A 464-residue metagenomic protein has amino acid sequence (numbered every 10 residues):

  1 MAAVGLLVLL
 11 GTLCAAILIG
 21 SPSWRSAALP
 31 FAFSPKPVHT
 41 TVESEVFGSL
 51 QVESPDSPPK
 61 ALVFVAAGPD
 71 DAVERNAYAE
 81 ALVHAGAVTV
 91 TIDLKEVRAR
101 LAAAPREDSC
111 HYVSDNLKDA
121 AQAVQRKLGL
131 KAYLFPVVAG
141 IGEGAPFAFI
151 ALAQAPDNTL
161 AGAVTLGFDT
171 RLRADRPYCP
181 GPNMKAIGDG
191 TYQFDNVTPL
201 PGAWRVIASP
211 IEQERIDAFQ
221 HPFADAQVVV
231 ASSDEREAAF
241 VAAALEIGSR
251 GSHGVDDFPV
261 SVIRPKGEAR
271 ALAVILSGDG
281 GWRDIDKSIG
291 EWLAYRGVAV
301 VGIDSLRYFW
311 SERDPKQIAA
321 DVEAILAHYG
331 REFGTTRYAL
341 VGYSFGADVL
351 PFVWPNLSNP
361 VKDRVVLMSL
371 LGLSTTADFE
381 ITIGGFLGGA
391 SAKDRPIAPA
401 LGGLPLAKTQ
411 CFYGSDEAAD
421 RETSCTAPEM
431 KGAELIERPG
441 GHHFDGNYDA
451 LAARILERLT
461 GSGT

Functional and structural regions predicted by a protein language model:
A3-L18: Hydrophobic membrane-insertion alpha-helices, especially the h-region of bacterial N-terminal signal peptides
S21-P58, V229-E268: N-terminal cap/lid segment of alpha/beta-hydrolase-fold proteins
E53-G86, T91-D93, V255-F258, I263-V298 (+1 more regions): Short, surface-exposed "cap/lid" segments of acyl-processing enzymes
K95-H111, D279-G281, D304-Q317: Cap/lid segment of the alpha/beta-hydrolase catalytic domain
R106-L130, E312-F333, D348-F352: Alpha/beta-hydrolase active-site loop
Q125-P199, H328, T336-A392: Primarily recognizes the serine-hydrolase "nucleophile elbow" in alpha/beta-hydrolase and SGNH/GDSL folds
T170-P222, D378-M430, I436: The feature captures the conserved acid-bearing segment of alpha/beta-hydrolase catalytic domains
A224-R264, A433-T464: C-terminal catalytic histidine-bearing segment of alpha/beta-hydrolase fold enzymes
